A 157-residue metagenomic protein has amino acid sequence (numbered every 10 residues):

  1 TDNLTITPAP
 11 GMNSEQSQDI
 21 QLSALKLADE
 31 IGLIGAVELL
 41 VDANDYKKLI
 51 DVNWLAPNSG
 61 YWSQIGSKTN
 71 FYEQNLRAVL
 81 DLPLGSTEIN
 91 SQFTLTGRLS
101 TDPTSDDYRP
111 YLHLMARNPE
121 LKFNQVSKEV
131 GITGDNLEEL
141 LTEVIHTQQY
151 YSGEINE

Functional and structural regions predicted by a protein language model:
T1-D45: Internal nucleotide-binding/catalytic subdomain
T1-N3, M12, G60, N70 (+3 more regions): Residues in flexible loops and secondary-structure boundaries
D2-T5, Q16-S17, S59-Q64, L140-T142: A short, polar/proline- and glycine-enriched secondary-structure boundary/capping micro-motif
P10-S14, N58, K68-Y72, L114-L121 (+1 more regions): Short, low-complexity, polar/charged sequence segments that are solvent-exposed and flexible
D19-E38, N53-D102: Active-site "cap" helix and flanking loop/linker of ATP-utilizing ligase/carboxylase catalytic domains
D45-Y46, I65: Contiguous C-terminal substrate-recognition/catalytic subdomains in enzyme active sites
K48-D51: Protein kinase-like catalytic core scaffold
R77-E157: Peripheral (often C-terminal) accessory segments that flank ATP-dependent C-N-forming ligase machineries
